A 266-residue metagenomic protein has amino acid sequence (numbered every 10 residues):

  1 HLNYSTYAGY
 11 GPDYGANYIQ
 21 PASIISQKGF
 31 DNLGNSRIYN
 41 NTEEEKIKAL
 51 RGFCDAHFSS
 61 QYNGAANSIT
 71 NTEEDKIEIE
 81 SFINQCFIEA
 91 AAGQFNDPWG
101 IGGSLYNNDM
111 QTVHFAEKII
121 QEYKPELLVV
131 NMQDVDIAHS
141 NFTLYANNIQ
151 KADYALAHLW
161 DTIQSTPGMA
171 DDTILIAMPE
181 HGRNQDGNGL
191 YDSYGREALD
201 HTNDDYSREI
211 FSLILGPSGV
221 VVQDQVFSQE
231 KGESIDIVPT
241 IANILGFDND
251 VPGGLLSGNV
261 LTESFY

Functional and structural regions predicted by a protein language model:
H1-I119: Active-site-proximal alpha/beta segments of enzymes that process anionic O-linked groups
L2-T6, D13, D134-A138, E180-Q185 (+1 more regions): Solvent-exposed loop/turn segments at secondary-structure junctions within structured extracellular/periplasmic domains
A8-G9, G15-A16, I47-N67, G103 (+4 more regions): Membrane-interface soluble catalytic domains
E80-Q85, P125, N203-E209: Short, functional N-terminal and low-complexity linear motifs
F87-G100, T112-H158: Active-site His/acidic residue clusters
P125, D172-T173: Local beta-strand N-terminus motif with an aromatic residue
I176-M178: Generic enzyme active-site microenvironment
